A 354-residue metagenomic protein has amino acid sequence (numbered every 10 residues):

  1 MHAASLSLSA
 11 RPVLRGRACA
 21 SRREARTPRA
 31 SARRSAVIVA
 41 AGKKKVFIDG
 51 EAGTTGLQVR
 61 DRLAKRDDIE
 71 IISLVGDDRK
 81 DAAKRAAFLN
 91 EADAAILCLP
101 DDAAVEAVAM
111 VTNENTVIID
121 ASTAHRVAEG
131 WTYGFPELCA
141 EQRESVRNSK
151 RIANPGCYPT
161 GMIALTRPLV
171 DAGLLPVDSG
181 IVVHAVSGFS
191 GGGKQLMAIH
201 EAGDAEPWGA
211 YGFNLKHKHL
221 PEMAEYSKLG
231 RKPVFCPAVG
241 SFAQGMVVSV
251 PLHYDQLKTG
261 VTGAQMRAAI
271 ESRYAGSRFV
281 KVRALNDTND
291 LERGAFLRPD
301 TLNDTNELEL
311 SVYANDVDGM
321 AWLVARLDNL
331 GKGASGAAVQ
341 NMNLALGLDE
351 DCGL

Functional and structural regions predicted by a protein language model:
M1-L6, A30-G42: N-terminal mitochondrial targeting presequences
M1-T27: N-terminal chloroplast transit peptides
I38, L252-L354: C-terminal active-site/capping subdomain that shapes the small-molecule cofactor and substrate pocket of enzyme
A41-E206, Y211-F213, Y313-V317, D351-L354: N-terminal Rossmann-like NAD(P) cofactor-binding subdomain of oxidoreductases, focused on the glycine-rich
G50, T54, C157-A164, N214-P221 (+4 more regions): Conserved active-site and cofactor/substrate-binding residues in soluble primary-metabolism enzymes
I72, V234-C236, R283: General small-molecule cofactor/ligand-binding pocket signal
Y211-L215, A238-G240, R298-L302: Short Gly/Pro-enriched turn/cap motifs at secondary-structure boundaries
K216-A243, V247-S249: Oxyanion-binding "anion nests"
